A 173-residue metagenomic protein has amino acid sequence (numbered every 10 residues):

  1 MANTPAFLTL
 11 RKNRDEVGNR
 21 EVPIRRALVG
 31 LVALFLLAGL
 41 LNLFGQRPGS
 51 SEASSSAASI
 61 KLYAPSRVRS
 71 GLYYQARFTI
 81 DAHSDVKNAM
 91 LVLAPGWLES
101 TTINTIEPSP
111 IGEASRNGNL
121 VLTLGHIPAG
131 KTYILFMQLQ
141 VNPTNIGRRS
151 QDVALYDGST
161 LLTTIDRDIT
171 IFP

Functional and structural regions predicted by a protein language model:
A2-N3, R11-S55: A eukaryote-biased signal for short, well-structured alpha-helical docking elements
A58-P95: Short extracytoplasmic
T79-A82, L139, L155: Hydrophobic beta-strand positions in extracellular immunoglobulin-like domains
G96-E113, T160: Short aromatic-acidic-glycine turn motif
R116-G130: Extracellular adhesion/glycan-binding regions together with long Ser/Thr- and acidic-residue-rich low-complexity tracts
P128-I146: Low-complexity, intrinsically disordered segments enriched in Ser/Thr together with acidic residues
N145-S159: Serine/threonine-enriched low-complexity regions used as flexible
D168-P173: Short beta-strand edge segments in extracellular beta-sheet folds
